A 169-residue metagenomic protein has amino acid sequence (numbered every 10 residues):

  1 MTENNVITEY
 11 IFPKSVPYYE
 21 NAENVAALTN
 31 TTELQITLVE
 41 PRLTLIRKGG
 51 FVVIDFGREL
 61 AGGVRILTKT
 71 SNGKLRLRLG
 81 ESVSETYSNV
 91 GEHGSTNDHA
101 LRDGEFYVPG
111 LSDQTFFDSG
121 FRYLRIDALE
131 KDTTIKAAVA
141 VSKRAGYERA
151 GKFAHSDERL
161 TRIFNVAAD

Functional and structural regions predicted by a protein language model:
M1-D169: Extracellular/oxidizing-compartment recognition motifs
